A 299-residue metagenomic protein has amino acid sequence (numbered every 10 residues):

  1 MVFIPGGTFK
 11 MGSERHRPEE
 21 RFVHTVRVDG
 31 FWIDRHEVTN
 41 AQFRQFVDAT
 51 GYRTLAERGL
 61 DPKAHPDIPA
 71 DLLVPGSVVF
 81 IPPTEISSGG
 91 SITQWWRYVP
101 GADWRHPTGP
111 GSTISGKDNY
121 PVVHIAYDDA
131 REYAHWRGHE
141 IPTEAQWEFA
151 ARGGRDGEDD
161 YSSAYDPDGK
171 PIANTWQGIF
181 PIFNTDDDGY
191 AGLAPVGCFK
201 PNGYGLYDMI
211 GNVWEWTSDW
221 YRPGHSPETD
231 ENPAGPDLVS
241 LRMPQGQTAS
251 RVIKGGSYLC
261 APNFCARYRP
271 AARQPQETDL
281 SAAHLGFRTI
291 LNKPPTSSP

Functional and structural regions predicted by a protein language model:
F3-I4, K10, R15, G59-P270 (+2 more regions): Functional-site microenvironments in short loops/helix caps that host divalent-cation chemistry
P18-R21: C-terminal, low-complexity/hydrophilic appendages and adjacent surface loops of extracellular/periplasmic anionic
T25-G30: A short N-terminal beta-strand-loop micro-motif at the entrance of redox/enzyme domains
F31, F46-L55, R137: Short capping motifs at secondary-structure boundaries
F31, V38, Y258: Hydrophobic pocket-lining residues within nucleotide cofactor-binding pockets
R35, N40-V47, A126-E132, E148: Short, solvent-exposed alpha-helical surface patches in non-cytosolic proteins
V38, Y221, P294-P295: Acidic glycine-/aspartate-rich tracts in secreted/extracellular proteins
A283-P295: Short, structured beta-strand segments at or near domain termini in extracellular proteins/domains
